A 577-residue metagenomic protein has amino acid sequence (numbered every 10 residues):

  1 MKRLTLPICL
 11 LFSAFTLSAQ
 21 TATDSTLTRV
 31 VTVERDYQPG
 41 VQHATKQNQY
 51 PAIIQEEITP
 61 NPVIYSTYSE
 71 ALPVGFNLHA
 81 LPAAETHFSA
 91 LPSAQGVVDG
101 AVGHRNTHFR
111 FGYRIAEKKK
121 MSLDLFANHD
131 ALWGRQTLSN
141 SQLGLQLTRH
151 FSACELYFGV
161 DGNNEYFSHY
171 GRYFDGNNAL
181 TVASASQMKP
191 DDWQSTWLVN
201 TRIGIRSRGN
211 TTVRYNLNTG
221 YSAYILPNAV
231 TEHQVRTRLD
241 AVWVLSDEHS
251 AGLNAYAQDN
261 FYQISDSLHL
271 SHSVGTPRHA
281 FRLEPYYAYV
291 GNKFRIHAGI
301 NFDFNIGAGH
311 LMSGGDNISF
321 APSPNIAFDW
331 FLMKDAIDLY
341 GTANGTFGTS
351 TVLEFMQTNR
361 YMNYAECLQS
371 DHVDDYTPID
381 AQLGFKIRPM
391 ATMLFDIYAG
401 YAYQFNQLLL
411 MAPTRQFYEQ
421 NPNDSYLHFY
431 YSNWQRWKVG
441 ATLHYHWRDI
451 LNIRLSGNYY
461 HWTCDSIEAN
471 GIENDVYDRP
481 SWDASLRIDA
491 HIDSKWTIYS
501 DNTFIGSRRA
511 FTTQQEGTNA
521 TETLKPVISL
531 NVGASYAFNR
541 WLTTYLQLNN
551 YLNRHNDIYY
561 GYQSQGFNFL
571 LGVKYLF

Functional and structural regions predicted by a protein language model:
M1-A22, I488, F567, V573-F577: Bacterial Sec-dependent N-terminal signal peptides
A19-F88: N-terminal periplasmic/intermembrane-space "pro-region" immediately following the signal or transit peptide
L78-P82, F88-L143, A153: Outer-membrane beta-barrel translocator/receptor signature
V98-D99, R295, G299, D303-F577: Exposed, low-structure sequence patches enriched in small/polar residues
F111, L143-L145, V199-I203, T237-L239 (+8 more regions): Membrane-embedded beta-strands of outer-membrane beta-barrel proteins, especially the hydrophobic/small aromatic
G112-L132, Y256-N260, V274-L311, D449-H461: Surface-exposed extracellular loop regions of Gram-negative outer-membrane beta-barrel proteins
L132-G144, G159-Q234, I264: Flexible loop and strand-edge segments within Gram-negative outer membrane beta-barrel domains
S186, D191-G204, N218-R295: Outer-membrane beta-barrel transmembrane domain signature of Gram-negative proteins, especially the mid-to-C-terminal
